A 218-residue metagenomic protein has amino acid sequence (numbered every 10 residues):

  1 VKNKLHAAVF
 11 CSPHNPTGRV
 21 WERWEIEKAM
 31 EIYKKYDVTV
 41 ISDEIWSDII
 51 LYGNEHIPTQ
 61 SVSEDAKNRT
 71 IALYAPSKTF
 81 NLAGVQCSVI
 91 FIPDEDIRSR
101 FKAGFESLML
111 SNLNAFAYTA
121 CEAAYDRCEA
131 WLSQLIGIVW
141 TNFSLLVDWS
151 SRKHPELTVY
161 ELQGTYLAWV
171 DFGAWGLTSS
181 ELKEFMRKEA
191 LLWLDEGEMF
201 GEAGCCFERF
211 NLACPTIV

Functional and structural regions predicted by a protein language model:
V1-N54: Active-site phosphate-binding strand-loop segment of PLP-dependent enzymes
L5, D37-V38, R69, V85 (+1 more regions): Local beta-strand N-terminus motif with an aromatic residue
Y33, S63, S150, M186-R187: A generic structural signal for well-ordered alpha-helical segments
V62-R100: Active-site PLP attachment segment
A66, T178-L194, F200-V218: PLP-dependent enzyme catalytic core of the Aspartate aminotransferase-like
S99-E106, A124-V147, S179: Structural signature of PLP-dependent enzymes
A115-Y118, E122, G137-V147, V159-F172 (+1 more regions): Conserved glycine-rich beta-strand-loop-beta hairpin in the small C-terminal domain of fold type I
